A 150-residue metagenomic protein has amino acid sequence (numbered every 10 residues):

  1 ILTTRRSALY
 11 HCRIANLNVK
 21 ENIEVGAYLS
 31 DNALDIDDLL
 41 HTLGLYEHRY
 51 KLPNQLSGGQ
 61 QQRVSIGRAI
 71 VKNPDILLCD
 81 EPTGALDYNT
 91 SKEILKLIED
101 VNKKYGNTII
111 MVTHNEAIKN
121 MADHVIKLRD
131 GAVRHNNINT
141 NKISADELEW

Functional and structural regions predicted by a protein language model:
K20-Y28: Short helical segment in ABC ATPase nucleotide-binding domains corresponding to the A-loop/adjacent helical element
N32-E47: Conserved ABC ATPase "signature" region
L52-Q62: Conserved ABC ATPase signature
I66: Hydrophobic anchor residue at the start of the ABC signature
N73: Conserved catalytic motifs of ABC-family nucleotide-binding domains
L77-D80: Catalytic Walker B motif of ABC-type/P-loop ATPase nucleotide-binding domains
Y88-T90: Helix N-cap at the start of a conserved alpha-helix in ABC-type nucleotide-binding domains
